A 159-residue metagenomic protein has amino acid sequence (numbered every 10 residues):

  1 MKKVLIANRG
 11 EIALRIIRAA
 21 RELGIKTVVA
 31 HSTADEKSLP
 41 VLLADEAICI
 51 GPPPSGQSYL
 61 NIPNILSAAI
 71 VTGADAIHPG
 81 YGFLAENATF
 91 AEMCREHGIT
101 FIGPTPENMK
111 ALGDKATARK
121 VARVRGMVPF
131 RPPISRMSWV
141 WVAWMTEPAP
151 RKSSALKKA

Functional and structural regions predicted by a protein language model:
M1-R136, A159: N-terminal beta-alpha lobe that positions the nucleotide/phosphoryl donor in ATP/NTP-coupled carboxylate activation
R131-T146, R151-K158: Low-acidity, Ser/Thr- and Arg-rich intrinsically disordered low-complexity segments
